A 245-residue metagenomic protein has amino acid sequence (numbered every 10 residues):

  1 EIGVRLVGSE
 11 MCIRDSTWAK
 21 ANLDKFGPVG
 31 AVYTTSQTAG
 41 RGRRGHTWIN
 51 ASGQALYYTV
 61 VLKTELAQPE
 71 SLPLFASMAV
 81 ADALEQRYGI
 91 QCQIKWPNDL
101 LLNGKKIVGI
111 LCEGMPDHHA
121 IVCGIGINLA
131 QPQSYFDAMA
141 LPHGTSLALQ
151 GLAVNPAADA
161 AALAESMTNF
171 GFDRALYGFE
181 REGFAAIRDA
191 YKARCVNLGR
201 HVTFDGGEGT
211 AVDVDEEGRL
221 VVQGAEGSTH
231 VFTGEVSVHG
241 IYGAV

Functional and structural regions predicted by a protein language model:
E1-G8: Positively charged, low-complexity/disordered segments
R5, Q37-T47, L111, G126-A130: Gly/Ser/Thr-rich beta-alpha loop segments that engage phosphate groups in nucleotides
L6, F26-G27, G53, K95 (+2 more regions): A generic fold-level signal
S9, L66-E70, L74-C92, L102-V245: Long, positively charged amphipathic alpha-helical accessory segments at protein N-termini or as interdomain linkers
S9-I90, I241, V245: N-terminal lobe of the biotin/lipoate ligase/transferase fold
